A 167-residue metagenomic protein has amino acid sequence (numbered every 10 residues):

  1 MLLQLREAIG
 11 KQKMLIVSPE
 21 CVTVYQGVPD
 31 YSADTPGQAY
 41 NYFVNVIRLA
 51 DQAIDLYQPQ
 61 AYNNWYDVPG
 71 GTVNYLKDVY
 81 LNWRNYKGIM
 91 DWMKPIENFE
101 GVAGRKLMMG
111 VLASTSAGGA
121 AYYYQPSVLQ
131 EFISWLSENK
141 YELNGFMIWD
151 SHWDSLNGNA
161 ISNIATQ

Functional and structural regions predicted by a protein language model:
M1-Q167: Secreted glycan hydrolases and related glycan-binding modules that recognize and/or cleave
